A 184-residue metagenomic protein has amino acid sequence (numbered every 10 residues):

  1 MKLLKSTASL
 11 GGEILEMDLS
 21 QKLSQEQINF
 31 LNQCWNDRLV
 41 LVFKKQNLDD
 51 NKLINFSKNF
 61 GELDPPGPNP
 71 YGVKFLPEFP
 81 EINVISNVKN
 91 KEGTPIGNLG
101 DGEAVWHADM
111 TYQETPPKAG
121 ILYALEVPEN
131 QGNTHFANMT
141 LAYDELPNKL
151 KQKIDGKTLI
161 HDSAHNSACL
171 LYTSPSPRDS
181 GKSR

Functional and structural regions predicted by a protein language model:
M1-T134: Non-heme Fe(II)-dependent double-stranded beta-helix
L23, L48, L146-K149, P175: Short coil/turn linker and secondary-structure boundary residues
N133-L171: Hydrophobic, aromatic-enriched interface-forming segments
Y172-D179: Conserved small/polar residues in nucleotide/adenosyl-binding loops
